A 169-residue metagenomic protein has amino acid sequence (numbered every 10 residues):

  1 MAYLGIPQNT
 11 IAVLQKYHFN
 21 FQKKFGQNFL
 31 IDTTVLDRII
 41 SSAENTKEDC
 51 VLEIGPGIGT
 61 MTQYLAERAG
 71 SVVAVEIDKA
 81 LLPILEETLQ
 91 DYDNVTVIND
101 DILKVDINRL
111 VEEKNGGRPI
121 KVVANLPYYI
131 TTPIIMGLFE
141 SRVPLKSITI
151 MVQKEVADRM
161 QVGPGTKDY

Functional and structural regions predicted by a protein language model:
M1-Y169: Catalytic cores of RNA-modifying enzymes
